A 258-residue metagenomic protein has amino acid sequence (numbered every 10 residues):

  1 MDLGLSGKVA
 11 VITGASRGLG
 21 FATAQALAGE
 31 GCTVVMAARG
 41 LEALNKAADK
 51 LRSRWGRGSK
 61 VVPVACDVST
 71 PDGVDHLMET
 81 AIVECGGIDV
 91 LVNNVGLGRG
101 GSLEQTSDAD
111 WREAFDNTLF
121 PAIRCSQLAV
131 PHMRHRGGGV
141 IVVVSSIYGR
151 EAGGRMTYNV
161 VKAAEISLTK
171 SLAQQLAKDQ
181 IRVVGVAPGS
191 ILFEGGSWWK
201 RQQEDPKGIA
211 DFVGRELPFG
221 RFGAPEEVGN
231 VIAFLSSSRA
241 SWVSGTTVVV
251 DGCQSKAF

Functional and structural regions predicted by a protein language model:
V9, S16-G18: Conserved glycine-rich cofactor-binding loop
V92, A177, R182, V243-G245: Short, small/polar-rich loop/turn modules that mediate ligand/substrate recognition or access, typified
S102-L103, D110-F115, V213: Substrate-binding pocket helix/loop in short-chain dehydrogenase/reductase
S126, V161, T169: Active-site helix of classical SDR
P131, Q174-K178, S241: Alpha-helical segment proximal to the catalytic Tyr-Lys
S146: Residue(s) in the substrate-gating loop at a strand-loop-helix junction that position the organic substrate next
A233, S244-F258: Short C-terminal tail/terminal secondary-structure segment of NAD(P)H-dependent dehydrogenase/reductase domains
